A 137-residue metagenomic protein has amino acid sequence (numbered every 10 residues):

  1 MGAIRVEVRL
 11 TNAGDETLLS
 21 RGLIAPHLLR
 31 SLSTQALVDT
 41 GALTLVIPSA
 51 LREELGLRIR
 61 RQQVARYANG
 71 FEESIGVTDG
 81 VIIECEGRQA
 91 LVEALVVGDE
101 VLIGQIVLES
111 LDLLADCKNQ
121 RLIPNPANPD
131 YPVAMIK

Functional and structural regions predicted by a protein language model:
M1-K137: Pepsin/retropepsin-fold aspartyl endopeptidases
